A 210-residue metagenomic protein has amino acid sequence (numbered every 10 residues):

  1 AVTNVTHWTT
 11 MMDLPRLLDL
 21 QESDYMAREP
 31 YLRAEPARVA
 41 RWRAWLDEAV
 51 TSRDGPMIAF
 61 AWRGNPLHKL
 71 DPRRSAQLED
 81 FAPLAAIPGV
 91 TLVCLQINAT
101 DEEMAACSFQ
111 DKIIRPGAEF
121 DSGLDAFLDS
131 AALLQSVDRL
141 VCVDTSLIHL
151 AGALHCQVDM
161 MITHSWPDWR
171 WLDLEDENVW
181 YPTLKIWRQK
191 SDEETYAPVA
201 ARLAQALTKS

Functional and structural regions predicted by a protein language model:
A1-S210: Catalytic machinery of carbohydrate-active enzymes, primarily nucleotide-sugar-dependent glycosyltransferases
